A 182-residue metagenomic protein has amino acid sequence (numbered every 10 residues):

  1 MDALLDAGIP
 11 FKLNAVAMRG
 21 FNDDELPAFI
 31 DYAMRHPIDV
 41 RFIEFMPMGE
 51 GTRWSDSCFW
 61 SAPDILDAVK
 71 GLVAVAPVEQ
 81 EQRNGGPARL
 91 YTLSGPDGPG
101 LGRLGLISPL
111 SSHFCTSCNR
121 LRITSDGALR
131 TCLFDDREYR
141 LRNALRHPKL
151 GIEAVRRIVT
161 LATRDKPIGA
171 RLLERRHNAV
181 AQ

Functional and structural regions predicted by a protein language model:
M1-T52, L66-V73: Conserved C-terminal portion of the radical SAM core fold that forms the substrate/S-adenosylmethionine-binding
G8-I9, L173-R175: Generic structural signal for short, solvent-exposed loop/turn connectors between secondary structure elements
L13, R171-L172: Short, hydrophobic secondary-structure boundary micro-motifs
H36, H113, H147, H177-N178: Histidine (H) residue identity feature
G49-R171: Accessory C-terminal segments flanking Radical SAM cores
E174-Q182: Intrinsic disorder and flexible/low-complexity segments
